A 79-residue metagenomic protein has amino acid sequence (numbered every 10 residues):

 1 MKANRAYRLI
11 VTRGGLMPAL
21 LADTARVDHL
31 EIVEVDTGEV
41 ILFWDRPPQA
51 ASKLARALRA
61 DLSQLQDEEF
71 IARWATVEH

Functional and structural regions predicted by a protein language model:
M1-E39: N-terminal acidic leader/helix
L9, E39-V40, A60, L65: Aromatic-residue detector
G38-P48: Short amphipathic beta-strand/extended segments with alternating polar/hydrophobic composition
P48-H79: Short, compact, well-ordered microdomains
